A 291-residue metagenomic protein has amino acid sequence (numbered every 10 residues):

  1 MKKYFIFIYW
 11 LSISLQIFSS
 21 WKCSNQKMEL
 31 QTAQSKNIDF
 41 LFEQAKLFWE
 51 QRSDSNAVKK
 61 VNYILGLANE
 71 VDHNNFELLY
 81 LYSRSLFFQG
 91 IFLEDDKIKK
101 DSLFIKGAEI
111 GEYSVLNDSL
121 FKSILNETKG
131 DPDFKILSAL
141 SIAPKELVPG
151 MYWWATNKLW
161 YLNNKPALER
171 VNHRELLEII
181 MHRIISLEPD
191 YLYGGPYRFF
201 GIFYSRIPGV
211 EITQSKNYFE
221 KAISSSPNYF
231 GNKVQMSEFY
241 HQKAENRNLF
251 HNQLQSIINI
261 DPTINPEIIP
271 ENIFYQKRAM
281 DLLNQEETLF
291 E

Functional and structural regions predicted by a protein language model:
M1-Y4: Positively charged n-region of N-terminal signal peptides that target proteins for export
I8-I17: Bacterial N-terminal signal peptides
S20-E77, F92-D95, V115, I257 (+2 more regions): Extreme N-terminal leader/anchor segments
C23, N252-E291: Terminal, low-structured helical/coil segments at or just beyond the last alpha-helical repeat
A33-F48, N74-F92, D118-F134, S141-K165 (+4 more regions): Amphipathic alpha-helical repeat scaffolds of TPR domains
Q51-I64, K100-D133, E169-E178, P208-K216 (+1 more regions): Helix-turn-helix repeat elements of alpha-solenoid scaffolds
V61-I64, A68, G90, G107 (+8 more regions): Alpha-helical solenoid scaffolds that mediate protein-protein interactions, centered on TPR/SEL1-like repeats but also
G66, F76-Y113: Post-signal peptide N-terminal segment of secreted/secretory-pathway proteins
